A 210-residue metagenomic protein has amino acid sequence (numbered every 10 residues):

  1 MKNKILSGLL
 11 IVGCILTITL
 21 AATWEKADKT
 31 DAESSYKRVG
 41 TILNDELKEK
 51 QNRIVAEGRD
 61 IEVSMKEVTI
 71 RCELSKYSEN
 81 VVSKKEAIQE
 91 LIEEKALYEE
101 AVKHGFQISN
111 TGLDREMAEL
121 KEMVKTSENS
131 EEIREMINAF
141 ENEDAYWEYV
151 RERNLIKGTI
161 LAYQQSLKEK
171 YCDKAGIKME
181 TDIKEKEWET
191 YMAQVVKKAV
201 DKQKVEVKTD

Functional and structural regions predicted by a protein language model:
M1-S83, I183-D210: Short, low-structural-confidence N-terminal segments
Y36-V150: N-terminal targeting/tethering segments
N80-K103, R134-V205: Solvent-exposed, amphipathic alpha-helical "stalk/arm" or coiled-coil-like segments used as scaffolds
